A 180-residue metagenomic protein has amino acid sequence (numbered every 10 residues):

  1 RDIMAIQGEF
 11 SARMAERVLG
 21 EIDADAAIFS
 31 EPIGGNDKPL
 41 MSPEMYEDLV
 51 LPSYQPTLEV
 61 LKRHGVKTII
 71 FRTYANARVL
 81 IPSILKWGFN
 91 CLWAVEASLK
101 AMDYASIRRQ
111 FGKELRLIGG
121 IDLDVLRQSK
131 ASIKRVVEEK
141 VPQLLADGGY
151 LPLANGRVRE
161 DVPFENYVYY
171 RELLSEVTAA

Functional and structural regions predicted by a protein language model:
R1-A180: Active-site loop segments of alpha/beta catalytic cores
